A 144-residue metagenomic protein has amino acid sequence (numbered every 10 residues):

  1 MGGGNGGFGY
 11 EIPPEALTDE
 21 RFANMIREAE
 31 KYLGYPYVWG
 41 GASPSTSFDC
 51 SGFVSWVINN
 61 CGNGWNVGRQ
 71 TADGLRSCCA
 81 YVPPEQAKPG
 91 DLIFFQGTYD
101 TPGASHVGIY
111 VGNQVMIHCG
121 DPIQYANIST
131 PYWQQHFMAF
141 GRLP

Functional and structural regions predicted by a protein language model:
M1-P36, E85, Q135-P144: Intrinsically disordered, low-complexity, Pro/Ser/Thr/Asn/Gly/Ala-rich spacer/linker segments adjacent to signal
N5, A72, R76-P84, Y99-P144: Aromatic- and glycine-rich peptidoglycan recognition patches
P14-T18, S43-S47, T130: Alpha-helix initiation/capping motif
E20-N24, E28, D49-G52, W56 (+3 more regions): Extracytoplasmic/secreted proteins, especially bacterial periplasmic and envelope-associated proteins
Y35-P89: Catalytic cysteine-centered active-site loop
